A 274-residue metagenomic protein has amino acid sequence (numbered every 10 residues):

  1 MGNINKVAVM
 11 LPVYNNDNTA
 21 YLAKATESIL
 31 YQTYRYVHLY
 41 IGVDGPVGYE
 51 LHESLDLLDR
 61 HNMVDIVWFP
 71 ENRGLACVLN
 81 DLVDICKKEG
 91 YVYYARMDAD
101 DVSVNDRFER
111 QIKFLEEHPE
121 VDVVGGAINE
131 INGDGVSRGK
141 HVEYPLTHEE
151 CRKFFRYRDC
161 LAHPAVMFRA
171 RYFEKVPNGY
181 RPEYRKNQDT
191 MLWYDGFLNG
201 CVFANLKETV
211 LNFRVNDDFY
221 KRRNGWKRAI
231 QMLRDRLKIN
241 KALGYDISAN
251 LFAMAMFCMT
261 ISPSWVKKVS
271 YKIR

Functional and structural regions predicted by a protein language model:
N5-L11, T26-I29, V37-G42, I66 (+1 more regions): Hydrophobic targeting segments
V9-P12, L39, E149-K227: Conserved nucleotide-sugar donor-binding catalytic segment
N16-Y31, Y49: Short, well-formed alpha-helical segments that are part of the catalytic scaffolds of diverse glycosyltransferases
L30-W68: Acidic donor-binding segment of Leloir-type glycosyltransferases
F69-K88, R110: Glycine-rich, basic loop-to-helix element that forms the pyrophosphate-binding segment of sugar-nucleotide handling
Y91-V102: Short beta-strand-to-loop acidic/aromatic patch adjacent to the donor-nucleotide binding site
D106-R138: Conserved donor NDP-sugar-binding/catalytic core segment of glycosyltransferases
D218-R274: Non-catalytic, C-terminal membrane-associated alpha-helical segments of glycosyltransferases
